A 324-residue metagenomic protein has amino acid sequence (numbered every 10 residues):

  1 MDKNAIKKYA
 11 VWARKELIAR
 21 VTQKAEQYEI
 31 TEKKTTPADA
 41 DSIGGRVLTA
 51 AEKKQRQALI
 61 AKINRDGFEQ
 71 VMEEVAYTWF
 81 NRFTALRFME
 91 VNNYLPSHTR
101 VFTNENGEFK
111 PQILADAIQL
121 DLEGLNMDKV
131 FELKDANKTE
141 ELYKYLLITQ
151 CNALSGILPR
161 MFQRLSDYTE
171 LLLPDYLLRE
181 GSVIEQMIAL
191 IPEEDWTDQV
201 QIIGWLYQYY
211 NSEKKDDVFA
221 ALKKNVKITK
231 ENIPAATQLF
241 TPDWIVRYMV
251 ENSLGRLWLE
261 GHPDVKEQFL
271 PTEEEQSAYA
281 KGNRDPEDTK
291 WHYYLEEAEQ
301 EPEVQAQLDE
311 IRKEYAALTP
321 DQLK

Functional and structural regions predicted by a protein language model:
M1-K324: Preference for the N-terminal adenyl/adenosyl cofactor-binding alpha/beta module
